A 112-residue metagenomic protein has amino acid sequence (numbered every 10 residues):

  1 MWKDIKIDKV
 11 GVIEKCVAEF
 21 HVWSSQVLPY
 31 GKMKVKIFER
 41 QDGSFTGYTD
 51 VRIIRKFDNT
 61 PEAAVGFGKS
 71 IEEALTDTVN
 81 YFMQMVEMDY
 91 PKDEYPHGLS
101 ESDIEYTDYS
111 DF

Functional and structural regions predicted by a protein language model:
M1-Y30, D111-F112: Negatively charged, low-complexity tracts enriched in Asp/Glu with abundant Ser/Thr
K9, P29, Q41, F45 (+2 more regions): Intrinsically disordered, low-complexity segments enriched in small/polar residues
Y30-R40, Y95-F112: A cross-kingdom feature marking charged/low-complexity
M33-N59: A short, structured beta-strand/loop element
G47, A74, T78-V79: Long alpha-helical scaffolds
R52-T76: A short, exposed loop/beta-hairpin motif centered on an aromatic-Gly-Thr core
S70-I71, Y81-F82, G98-S100: Short, intrinsically disordered/low-complexity patches at protein termini and at juxtamembrane boundaries
N80-P96, T107: Short arginine-rich
